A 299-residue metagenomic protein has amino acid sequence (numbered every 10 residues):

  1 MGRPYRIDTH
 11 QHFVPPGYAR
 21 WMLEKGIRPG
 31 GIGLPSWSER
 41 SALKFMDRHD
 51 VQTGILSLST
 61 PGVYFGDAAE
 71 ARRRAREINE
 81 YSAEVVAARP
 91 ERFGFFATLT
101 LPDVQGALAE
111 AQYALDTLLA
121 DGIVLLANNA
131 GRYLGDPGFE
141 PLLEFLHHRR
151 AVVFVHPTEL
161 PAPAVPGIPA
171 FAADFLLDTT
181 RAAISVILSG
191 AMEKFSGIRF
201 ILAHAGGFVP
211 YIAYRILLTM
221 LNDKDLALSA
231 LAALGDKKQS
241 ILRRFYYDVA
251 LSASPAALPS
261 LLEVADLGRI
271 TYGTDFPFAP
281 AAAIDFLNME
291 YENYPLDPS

Functional and structural regions predicted by a protein language model:
M1-S299: Helix-coil boundary/capping segments in enzymes
